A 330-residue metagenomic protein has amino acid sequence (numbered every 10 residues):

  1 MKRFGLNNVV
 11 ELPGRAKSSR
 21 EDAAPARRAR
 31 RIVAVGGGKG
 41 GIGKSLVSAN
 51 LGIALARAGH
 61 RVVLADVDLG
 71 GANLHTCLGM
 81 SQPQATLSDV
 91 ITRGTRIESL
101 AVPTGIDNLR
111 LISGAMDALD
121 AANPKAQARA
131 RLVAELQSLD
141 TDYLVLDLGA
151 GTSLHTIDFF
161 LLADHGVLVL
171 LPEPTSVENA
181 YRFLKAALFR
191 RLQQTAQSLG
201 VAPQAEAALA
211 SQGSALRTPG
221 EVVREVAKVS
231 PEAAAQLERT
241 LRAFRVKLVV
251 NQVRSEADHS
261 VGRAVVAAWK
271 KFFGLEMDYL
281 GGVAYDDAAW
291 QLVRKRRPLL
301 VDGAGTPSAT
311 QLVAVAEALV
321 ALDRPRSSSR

Functional and structural regions predicted by a protein language model:
M1-G41, A54-A56, H60, T95-S99: Extreme N-terminal, non-catalytic leader segments that precede Walker-type/kinase nucleotide-binding cores
K44: Conserved lysine of the Walker
V47: Hydrophobic positions on the alpha1 helix immediately C-terminal to the Walker A/P-loop
L64-D142, E206, Q212-R217, A227-S230 (+2 more regions): P-loop/Walker-type NTP enzyme "switch/lid" segment
A134-L139, H155-T175: Inter-motif core of Ras-like GTPase G domains
V169-P172, Q194-G213, Q236, V246-S260 (+1 more regions): G-domain G4 guanine-recognition motif of GTPases
A243, V250-Q252, W269-L299: Beta-strand-loop-alpha "switch" segments that mediate conformational coupling across diverse proteins
L275-E276, W290-R330: NTP-binding/hydrolysis catalytic cores, primarily Walker-type P-loop NTPases
